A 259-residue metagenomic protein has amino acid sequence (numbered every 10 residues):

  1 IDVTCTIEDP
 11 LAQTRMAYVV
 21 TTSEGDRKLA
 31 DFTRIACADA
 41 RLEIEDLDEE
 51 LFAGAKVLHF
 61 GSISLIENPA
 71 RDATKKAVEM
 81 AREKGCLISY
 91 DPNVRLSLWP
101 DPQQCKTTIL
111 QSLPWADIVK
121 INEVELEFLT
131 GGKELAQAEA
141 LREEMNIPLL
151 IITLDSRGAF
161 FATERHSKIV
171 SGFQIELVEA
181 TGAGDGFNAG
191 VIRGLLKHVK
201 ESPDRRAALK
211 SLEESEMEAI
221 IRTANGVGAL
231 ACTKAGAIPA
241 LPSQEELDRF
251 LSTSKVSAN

Functional and structural regions predicted by a protein language model:
I1, C86, A237: Short glycine/serine/threonine/alanine-rich loop segments
I1-S62, R249-N259: Conserved N-terminal subdomain of the carbohydrate kinase-like
Y18-T22, Q104-K106, A136, H166: Short low-complexity, flexible loop/linker segments enriched in glycine and/or proline with clustered acidic
D31, N68, L129, V170 (+1 more regions): Residues that scaffold the ATP/ADP-binding catalytic core of kinase and kinase-like folds
A36-E45, L98-Q104, G131-G132, A208-L209: Short gly/ser/thr-rich secondary-structure transition/capping motifs
E45-A53, T107-Q111, A138-L141, K210: Short, flexible, glycine/charge-rich loop motifs used to bind or transfer phosphoryl groups or to couple energy/partner
V57-A140, I147-L149, R157-A159: Conserved beta-alpha-beta core of the PfkB/ribokinase-like small-molecule kinase fold
E79, E134-N259: Conserved phosphate-binding/catalytic region of the ribokinase-like
